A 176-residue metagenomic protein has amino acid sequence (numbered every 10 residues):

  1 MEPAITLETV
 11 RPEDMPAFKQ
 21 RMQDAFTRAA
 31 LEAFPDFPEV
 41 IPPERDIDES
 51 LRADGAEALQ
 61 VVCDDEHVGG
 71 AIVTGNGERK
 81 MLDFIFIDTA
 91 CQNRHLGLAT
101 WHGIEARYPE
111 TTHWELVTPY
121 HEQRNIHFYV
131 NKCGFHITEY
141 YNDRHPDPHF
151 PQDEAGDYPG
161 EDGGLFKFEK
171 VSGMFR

Functional and structural regions predicted by a protein language model:
I5-Q20: A short beta-loop-alpha structural element at the N-terminal edge of CoA-dependent acyl/N-acetyltransferase catalytic
V10, I85-I87, T118: Hydrophobic adenine-recognition pocket in adenosine-nucleotide-binding enzymes
F26-D48: Conserved GNAT-fold acetyl-CoA-binding loop/helix
E44-Q60, G69, E161: A short helix-loop-beta-strand connector motif used in the catalytic cores of GNAT acetyltransferases and, in some
Q60, E66-T74, M81-F86: Conserved beta-strand in the GNAT
I87, N93-A106, N131: Conserved acetyl-CoA-binding loop-helix of GNAT-fold acetyltransferases
R107-Y120: Conserved GNAT acetyl-CoA-binding A-motif
V117-T118, C133-P159: Conserved catalytic-core motifs of GNAT/GCN5-like acyltransferases
